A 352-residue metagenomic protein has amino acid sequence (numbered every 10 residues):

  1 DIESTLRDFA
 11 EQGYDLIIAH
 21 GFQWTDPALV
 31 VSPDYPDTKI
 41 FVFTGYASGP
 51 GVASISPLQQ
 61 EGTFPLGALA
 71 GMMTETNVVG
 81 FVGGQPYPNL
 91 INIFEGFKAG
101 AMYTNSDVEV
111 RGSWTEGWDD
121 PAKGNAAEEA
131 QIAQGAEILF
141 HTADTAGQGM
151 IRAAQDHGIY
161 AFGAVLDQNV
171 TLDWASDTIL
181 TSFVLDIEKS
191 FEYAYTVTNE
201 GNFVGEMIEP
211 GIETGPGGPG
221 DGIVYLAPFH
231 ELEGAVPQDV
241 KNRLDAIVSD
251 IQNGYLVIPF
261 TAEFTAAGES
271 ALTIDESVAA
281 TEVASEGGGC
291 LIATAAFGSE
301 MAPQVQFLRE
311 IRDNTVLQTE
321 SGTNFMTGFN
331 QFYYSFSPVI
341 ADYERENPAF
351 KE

Functional and structural regions predicted by a protein language model:
D1-E282: A residue-level marker of the well-folded mature domains of exported/periplasmic proteins
A280-E352: Long, compositionally biased charged/polar accessory segments in the mid-to-C-terminal portions of proteins
